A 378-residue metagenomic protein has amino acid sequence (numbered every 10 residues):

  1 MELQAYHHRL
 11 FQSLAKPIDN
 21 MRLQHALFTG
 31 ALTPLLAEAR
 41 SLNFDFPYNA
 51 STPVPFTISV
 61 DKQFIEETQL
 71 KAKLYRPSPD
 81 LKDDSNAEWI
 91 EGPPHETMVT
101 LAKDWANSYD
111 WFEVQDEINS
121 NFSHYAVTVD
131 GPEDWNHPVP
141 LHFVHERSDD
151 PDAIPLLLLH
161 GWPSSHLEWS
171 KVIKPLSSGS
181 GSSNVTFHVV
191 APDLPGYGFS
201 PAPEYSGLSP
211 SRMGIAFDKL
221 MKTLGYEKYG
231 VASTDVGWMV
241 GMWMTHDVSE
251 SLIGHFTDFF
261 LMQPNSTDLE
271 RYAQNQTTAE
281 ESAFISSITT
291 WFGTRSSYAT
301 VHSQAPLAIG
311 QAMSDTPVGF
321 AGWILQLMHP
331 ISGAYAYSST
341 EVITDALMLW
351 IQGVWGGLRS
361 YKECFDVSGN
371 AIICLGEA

Functional and structural regions predicted by a protein language model:
E2, R9, D19-A39: Fungal secretory targeting signals
L42-V54: Short, contiguous pre-domain boundary segments
F56-D61: Short, charge/polar-rich alpha-helical segments
I65-R147, G356-A371: Non-catalytic accessory segments flanking enzyme active sites
E67, T100, K171, R212-A216 (+3 more regions): Alpha-helical elements of Rossmann-like donor-binding domains used by nucleotide-donor carbohydrate transfer enzymes
V114-I309, G319-A321, L327, I372-A378: Catalytic cores of eukaryotic secretory-pathway lumenal/extracellular enzymes that build and remodel glycoconjugates
H302-A378: C-terminal subdomain of alpha/beta-hydrolase-fold enzymes, centered on the catalytic histidine and its supporting
